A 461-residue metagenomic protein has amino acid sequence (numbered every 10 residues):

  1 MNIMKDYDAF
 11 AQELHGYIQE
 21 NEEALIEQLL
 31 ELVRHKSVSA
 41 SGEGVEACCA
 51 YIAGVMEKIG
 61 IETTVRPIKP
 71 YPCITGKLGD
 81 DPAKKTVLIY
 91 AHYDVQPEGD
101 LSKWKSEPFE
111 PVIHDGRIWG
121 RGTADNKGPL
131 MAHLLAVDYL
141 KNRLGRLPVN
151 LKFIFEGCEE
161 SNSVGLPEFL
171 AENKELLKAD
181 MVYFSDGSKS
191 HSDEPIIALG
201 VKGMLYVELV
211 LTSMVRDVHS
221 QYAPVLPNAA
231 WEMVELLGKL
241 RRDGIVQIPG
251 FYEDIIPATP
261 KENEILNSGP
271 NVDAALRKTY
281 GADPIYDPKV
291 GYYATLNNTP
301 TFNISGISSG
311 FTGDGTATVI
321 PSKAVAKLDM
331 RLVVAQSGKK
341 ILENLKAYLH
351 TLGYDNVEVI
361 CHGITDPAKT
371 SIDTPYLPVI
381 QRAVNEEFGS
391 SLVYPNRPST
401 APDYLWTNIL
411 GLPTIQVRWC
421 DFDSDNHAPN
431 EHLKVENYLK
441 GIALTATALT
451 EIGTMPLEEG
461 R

Functional and structural regions predicted by a protein language model:
I3-L101, K323: N-terminal helical capping/dimerization or prosegment-like subdomains of hydrolases acting on amide or phosphate bonds
K84-F155, K440: Active-site metal-coordination/substrate-binding segment of hydrolases, especially metallo-dependent peptidases
Y93-V95, R117, I154-S163, S185-K189 (+2 more regions): Acidic, glycine-rich active-site loops and adjacent beta-strand->loop/helix elements that engage anionic groups
A124, V215-V218, Y222, M330-G338 (+1 more regions): A generic structural motif
N126-G200, L457-G460: Acidic/histidine-rich catalytic neighborhood of metal-dependent amide-processing enzymes
H191-S192, Q247-K323, R331-N344, L352 (+1 more regions): An extended, acidic, His-containing surface patch that forms the Zn2+-binding/catalytic region of metallohydrolases
I196-T212, I415-W419: Flexible glycine/proline-rich, aromatic-decorated loop/lid segments
A223-V246: A short core secondary-structure module
